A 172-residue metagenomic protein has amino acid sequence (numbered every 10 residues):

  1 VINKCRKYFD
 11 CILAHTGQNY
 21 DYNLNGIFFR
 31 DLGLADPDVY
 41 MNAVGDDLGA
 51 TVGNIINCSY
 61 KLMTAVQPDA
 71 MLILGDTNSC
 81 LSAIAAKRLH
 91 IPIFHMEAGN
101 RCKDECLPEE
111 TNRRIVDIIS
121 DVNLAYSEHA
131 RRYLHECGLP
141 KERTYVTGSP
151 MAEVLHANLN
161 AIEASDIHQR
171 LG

Functional and structural regions predicted by a protein language model:
V1-I2, F28, Y40-P140: Active-site and donor-binding regions of nucleotide-sugar-utilizing enzymes
V1-Q18: N-terminal subdomain of nucleotide-sugar transferases
R6, A65-V66, G172: Glycine-rich phosphate/diphosphate-binding loops that line cofactor/substrate pockets in enzymes
D10-I12, P37-V39, R143-Y145: Conserved beta-strand segments of alpha/beta enzyme cores
L13-H15, H95, V146: Structural beta-sheet core signal
T16-Y20, N100-K103: Short histidine/acidic/glycine/proline-rich micro-motifs that form metal- and phosphate-coordinating active-site loops
Q18-N23, N42, I119-G172: A nucleotide-sugar donor-handling region in carbohydrate enzymes
N19-A35: N-terminal beta-loop-helix "entrance" segment that forms/cooperates in small-molecule cofactor or anionic ligand
